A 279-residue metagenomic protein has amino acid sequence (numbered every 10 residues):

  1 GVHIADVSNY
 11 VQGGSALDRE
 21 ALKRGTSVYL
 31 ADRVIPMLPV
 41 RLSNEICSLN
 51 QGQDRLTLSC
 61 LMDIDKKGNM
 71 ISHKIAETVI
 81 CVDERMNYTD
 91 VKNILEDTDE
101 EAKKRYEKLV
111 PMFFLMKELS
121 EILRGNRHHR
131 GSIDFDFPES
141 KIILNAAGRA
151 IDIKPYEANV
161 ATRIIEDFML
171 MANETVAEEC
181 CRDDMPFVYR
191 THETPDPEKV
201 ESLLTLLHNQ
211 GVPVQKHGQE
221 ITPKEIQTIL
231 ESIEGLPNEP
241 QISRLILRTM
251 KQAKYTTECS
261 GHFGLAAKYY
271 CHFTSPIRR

Functional and structural regions predicted by a protein language model:
G1-R279: Conserved, carboxylate-rich catalytic/transport cores that coordinate ions
